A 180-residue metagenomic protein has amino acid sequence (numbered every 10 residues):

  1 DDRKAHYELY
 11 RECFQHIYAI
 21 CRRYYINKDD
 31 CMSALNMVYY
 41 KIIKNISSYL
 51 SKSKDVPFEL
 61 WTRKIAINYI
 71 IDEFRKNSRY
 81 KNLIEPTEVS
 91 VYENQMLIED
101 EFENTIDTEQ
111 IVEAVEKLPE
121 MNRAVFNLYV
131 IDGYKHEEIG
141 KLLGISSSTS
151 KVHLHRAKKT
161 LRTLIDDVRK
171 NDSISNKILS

Functional and structural regions predicted by a protein language model:
D1-A19: A short, charge-rich alpha-helical start-of-domain segment used by transcription regulators
Y7-R11, K28-S48: Conserved RNAP core-binding helix
I46-K64: Short, aromatic/basic-enriched loop-to-helix "N-cap" motif that marks the start of an alpha-helix at regulatory
I71, N122, E137, K141-K170: DNA-recognition helix of helix-turn-helix
D72, Y80-T108, I178: Internal acidic/polar
Q110-P119: Short amphipathic alpha-helical boundary/capping segments
V125-Y129: A short pre-motif secondary-structure segment
D166-S180: Short, basic, alpha-helical segments at the C-terminal edge of helix-turn-helix-like DNA-binding modules
